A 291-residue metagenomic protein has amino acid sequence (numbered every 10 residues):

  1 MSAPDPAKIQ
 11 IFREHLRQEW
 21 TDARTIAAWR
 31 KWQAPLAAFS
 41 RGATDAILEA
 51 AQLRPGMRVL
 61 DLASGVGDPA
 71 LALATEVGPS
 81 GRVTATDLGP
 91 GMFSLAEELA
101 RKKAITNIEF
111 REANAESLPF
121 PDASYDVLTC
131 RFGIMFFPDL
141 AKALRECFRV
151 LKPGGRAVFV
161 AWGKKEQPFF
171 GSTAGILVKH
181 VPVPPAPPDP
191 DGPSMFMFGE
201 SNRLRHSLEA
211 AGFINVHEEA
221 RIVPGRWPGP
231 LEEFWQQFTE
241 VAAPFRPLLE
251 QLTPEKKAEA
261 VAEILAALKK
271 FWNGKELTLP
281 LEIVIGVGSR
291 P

Functional and structural regions predicted by a protein language model:
A3-W20, T25-A28, Q33, A37-S40 (+2 more regions): Conserved Class I S-adenosyl-L-methionine
A38-M57, A72: Conserved alpha-helix/loop element of class I SAM-dependent methyltransferases that forms part of the SAM/SAH-binding
R58-L118, K142: Class I SAM-dependent methyltransferase SAM/SAH-binding core
V77, A100, L177, L208 (+2 more regions): Conserved hydrophobic residues forming the short capping helix/wall of the S-adenosyl-L-methionine
E116-V127: A short acidic, Gly/Pro-enriched loop at the edge of an enzyme's catalytic core that lines a small-molecule cofactor
D126-A141, G163: A short SAM/SAH-binding and catalytic strip from SAM-dependent methyltransferases
A141-K142, F148-G229: Conserved catalytic/acceptor-binding region of the Class I
